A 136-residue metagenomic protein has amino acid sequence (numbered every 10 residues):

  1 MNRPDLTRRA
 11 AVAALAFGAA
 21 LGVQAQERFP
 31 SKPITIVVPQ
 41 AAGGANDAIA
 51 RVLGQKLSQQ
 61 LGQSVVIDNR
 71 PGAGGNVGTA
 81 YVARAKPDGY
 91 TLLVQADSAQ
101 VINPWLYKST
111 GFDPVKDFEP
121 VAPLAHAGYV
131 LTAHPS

Functional and structural regions predicted by a protein language model:
M1-N2, G72, H134-S136: Short, flexible active-site loop motifs that bind/organize anionic cofactors or intermediates
N2-L15: N-terminal secretory signal peptides and thylakoid transit peptides that target proteins across membranes
R3, Q95-D97, P120-A122: Short charge-dense sequence patches
R3-P4, V23, E27: Coiled-coil-like amphipathic alpha-helices with heptad-repeat character
A13, A83, A122: A cross-family signal for key residues in well-ordered alpha-helices that form functional helical elements
L15-V23: Hydrophobic h-region of N-terminal signal peptides that target proteins for export in Gram-negative bacteria
A25-D117: N-terminal (or domain-start) structured segment
E119-S136: A conserved helix-loop-strand patch within extracytoplasmic ligand-binding domains of the periplasmic binding
